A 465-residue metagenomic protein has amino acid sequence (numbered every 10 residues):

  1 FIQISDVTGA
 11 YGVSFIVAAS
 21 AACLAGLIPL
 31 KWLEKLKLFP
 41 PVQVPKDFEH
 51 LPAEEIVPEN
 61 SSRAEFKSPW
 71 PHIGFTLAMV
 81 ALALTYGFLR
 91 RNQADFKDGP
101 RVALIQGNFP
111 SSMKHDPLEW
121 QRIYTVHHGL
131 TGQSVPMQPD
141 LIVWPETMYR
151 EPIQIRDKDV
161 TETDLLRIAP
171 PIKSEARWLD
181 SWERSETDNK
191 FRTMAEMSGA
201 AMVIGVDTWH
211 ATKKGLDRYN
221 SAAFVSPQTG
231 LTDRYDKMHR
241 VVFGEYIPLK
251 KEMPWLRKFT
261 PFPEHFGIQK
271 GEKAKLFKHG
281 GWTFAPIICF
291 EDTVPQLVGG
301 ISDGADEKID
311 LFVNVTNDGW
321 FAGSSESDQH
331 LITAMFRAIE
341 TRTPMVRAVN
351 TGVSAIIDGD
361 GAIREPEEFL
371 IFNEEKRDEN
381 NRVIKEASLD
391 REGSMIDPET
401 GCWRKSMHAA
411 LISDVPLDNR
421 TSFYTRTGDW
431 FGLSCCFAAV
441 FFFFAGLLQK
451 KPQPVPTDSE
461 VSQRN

Functional and structural regions predicted by a protein language model:
F1-N465: Enzyme catalytic cores with a strong preference for nitrogen-chemistry domains
